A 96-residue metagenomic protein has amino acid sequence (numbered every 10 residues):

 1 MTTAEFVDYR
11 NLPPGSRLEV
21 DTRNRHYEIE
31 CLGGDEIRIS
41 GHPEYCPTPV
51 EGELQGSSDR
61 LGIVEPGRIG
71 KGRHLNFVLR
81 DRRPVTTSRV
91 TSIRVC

Functional and structural regions predicted by a protein language model:
M1-R17, D21-T22, H26-C96: Cysteine-centric segments in proteins
